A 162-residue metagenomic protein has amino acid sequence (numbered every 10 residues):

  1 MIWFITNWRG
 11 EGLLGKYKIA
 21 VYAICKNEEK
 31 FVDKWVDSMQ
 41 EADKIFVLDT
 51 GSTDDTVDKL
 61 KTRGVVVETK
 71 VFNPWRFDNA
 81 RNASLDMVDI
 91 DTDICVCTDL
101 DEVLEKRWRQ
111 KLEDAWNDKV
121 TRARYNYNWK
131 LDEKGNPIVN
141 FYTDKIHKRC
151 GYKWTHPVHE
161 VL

Functional and structural regions predicted by a protein language model:
G10, D78-D86, V103-L162: Catalytic-site signature of metal-activated, phosphate-bearing donor transferases, centered on the GT-A/GT-A-like
K18-A20: Cell-envelope/extracellular polymer assembly enzymes that use nucleotide-activated donors
A23-E41: Short, well-formed alpha-helical segments that are part of the catalytic scaffolds of diverse glycosyltransferases
K30-D33, D54-T62, R107: Acidic helix N-cap motif at the loop->helix transition within catalytic regions of sugar-transfer enzymes
S38, L48-L60, F72, D99-L100: A conserved acidic beta->alpha catalytic loop
V57-A83, M87: Conserved donor nucleotide-binding strand/loop of the catalytic core
D91-V103: Short beta-strand-to-loop acidic/aromatic patch adjacent to the donor-nucleotide binding site
